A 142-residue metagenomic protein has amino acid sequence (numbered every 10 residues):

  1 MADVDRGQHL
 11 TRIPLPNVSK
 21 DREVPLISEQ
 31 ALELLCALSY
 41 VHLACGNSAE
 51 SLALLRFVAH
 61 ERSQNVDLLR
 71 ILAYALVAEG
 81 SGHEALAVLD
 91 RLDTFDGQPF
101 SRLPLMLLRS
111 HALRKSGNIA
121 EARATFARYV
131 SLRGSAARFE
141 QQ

Functional and structural regions predicted by a protein language model:
E33, D67, S101-P104: Start-of-helix register in tetratricopeptide repeats
A37, I71, L107-L108: "A position-specific structural signal for the A-helix of alpha-solenoid helical repeats
S63, G97-F100, G134: Short coil turns that delineate tetratricopeptide repeat
A87-F95, H111-A137: TPR/TPR-like (Sel1-like) alpha-helical repeat modules
